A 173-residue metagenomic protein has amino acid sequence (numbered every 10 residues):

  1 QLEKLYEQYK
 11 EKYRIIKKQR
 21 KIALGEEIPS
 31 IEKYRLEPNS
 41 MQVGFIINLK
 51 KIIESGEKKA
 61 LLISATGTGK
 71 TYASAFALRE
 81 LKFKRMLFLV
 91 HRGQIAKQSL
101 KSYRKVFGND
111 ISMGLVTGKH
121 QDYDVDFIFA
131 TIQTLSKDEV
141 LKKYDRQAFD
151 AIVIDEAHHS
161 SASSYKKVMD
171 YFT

Functional and structural regions predicted by a protein language model:
Q1-T68, Y72-R85, Q94, Q98-N109 (+4 more regions): ATP-dependent helicase/translocase motor core
I52, A65, L89, V168-Y171: Amphipathic alpha-helical segments that mediate coupling or scaffolding at interfaces
L61-A65, L115, I152: Extended hydrophobic secondary-structure segments that form protein cores and membrane-embedded regions
T68, V90-Q94, G114-D122, T131-D138 (+1 more regions): Conserved helicase motor
L81-K84, V90, S160, F172: Residue-level signal for short amphipathic helical patches enriched in basic/charged and nearby hydrophobic residues
F88, I128-A130, I152: Hydrophobic positions in the central parallel beta-sheet of the AAA+
Q133, K142-T173: SF2 helicase catalytic motif II
